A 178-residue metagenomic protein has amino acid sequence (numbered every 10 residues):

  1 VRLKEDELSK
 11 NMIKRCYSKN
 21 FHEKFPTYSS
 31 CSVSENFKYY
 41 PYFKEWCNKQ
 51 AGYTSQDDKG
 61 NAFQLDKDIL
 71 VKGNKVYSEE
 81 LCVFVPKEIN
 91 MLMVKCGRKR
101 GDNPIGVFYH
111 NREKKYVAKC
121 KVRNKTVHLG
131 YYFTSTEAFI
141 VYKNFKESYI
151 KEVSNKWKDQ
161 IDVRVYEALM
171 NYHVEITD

Functional and structural regions predicted by a protein language model:
R2-L3, F21, H110, W157-Y166: Short, structured coil/loop segments at alpha-helix boundaries
R2-L3, K10, R15-Y17, K24-K115 (+1 more regions): Short, cationic Gly/His-enriched loop motifs
K19, E23, K151-E152: Short loop/turn hinge sites at secondary-structure boundaries
C31-E35, K125-S135: A short, exposed loop/beta-hairpin motif centered on an aromatic-Gly-Thr core
F43, V107, A118, Y132 (+1 more regions): An aromatic-rich alpha-helical recognition segment common to small helix-rich domains
I89, K114, K125-V127, E137: Generic "edge-of-domain/loop-turn" microfeature
I89, Y149-D178: Extended, polar beta-sheet/loop recognition surfaces of beta-rich domains that mediate binding to diverse ligands
